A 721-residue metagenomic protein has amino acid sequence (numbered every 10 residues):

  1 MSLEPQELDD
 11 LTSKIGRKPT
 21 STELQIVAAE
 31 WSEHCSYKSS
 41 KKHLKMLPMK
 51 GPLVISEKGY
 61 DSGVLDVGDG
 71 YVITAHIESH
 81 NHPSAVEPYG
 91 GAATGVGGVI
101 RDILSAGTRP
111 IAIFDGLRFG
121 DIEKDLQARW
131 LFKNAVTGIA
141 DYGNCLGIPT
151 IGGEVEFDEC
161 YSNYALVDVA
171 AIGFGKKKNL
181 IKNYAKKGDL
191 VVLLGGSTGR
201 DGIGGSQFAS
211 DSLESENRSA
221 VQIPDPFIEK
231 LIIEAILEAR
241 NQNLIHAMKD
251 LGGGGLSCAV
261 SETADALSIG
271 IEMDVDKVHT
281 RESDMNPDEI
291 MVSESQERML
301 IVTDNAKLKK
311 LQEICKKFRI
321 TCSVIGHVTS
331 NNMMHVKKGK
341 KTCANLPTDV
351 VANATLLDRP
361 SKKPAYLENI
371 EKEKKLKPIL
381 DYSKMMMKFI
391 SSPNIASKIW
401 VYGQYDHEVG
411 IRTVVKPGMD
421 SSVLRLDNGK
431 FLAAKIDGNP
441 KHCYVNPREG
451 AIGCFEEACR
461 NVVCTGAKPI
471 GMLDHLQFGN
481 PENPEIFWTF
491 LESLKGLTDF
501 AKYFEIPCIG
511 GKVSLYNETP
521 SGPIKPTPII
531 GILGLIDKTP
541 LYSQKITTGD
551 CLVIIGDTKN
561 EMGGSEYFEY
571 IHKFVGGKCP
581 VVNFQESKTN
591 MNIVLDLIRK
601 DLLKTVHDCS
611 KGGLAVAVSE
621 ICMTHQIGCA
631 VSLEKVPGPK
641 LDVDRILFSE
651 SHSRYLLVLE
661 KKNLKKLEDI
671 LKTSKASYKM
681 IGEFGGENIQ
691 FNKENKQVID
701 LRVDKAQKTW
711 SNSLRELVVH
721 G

Functional and structural regions predicted by a protein language model:
M1, E7, K18-L24, N163-A165 (+8 more regions): Glycine-/charge-enriched secondary-structure boundary and capping motifs
P19-I26, K38-H43: Short N-terminal amphipathic alpha-helices
L24-E30, F114: Short hydrophobic alpha-helical segments that form membrane-spanning helices or hydrophobic packing faces of helical
W31, C35, K41-T94, G98-L104 (+4 more regions): Non-catalytic terminal/interface segments that mediate subunit docking, oligomerization, and allosteric communication
Y60-F318, G326-M333, K337, A352 (+11 more regions): Mobile "lid/hinge" segments at catalytic clefts and subdomain interfaces of large enzymes
